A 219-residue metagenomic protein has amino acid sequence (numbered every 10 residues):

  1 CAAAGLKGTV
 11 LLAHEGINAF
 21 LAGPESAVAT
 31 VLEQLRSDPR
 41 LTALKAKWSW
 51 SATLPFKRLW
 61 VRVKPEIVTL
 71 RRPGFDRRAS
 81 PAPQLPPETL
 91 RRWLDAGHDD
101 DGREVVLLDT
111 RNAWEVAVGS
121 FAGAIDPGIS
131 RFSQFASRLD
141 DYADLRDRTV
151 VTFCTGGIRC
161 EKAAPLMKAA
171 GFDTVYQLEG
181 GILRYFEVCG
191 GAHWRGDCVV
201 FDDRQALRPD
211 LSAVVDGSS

Functional and structural regions predicted by a protein language model:
C1-A3, A79, E88-G97: Secretory/periplasmic and organellar redox-cofactor proteins
A2-P83, G102-V105, R111-T152, I158-S219: Rhodanese-like catalytic fold shared by cysteine-dependent sulfurtransferases and DSP/PTP-type phosphatases
